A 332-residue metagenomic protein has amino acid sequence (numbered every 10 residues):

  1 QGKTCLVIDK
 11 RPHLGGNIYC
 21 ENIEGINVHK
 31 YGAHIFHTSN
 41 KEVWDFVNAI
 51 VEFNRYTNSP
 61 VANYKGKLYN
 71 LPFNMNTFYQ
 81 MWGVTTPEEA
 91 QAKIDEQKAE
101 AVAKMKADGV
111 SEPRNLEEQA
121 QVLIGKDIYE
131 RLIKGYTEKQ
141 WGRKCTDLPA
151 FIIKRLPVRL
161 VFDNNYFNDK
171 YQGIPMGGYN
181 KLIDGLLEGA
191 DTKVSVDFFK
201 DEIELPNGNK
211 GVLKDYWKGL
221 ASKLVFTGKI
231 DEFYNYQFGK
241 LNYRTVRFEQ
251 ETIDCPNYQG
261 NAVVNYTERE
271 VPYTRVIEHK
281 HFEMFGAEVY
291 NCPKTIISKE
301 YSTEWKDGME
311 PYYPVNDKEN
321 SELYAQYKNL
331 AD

Functional and structural regions predicted by a protein language model:
G2-E24: Glycine-rich FAD pyrophosphate-binding loop
I8-K10, T38-S39, G177, V194-V196 (+1 more regions): Short His-Asn-centered micro-motif
G15-N17, A62-K65, N70-L71, Y79 (+6 more regions): Short catalytic/ligand-binding loop motif for oxyanion handling, primarily in non-cytosolic enzymes, centered on
E21-F46: N-terminal glycine-rich dinucleotide-binding loop that anchors FAD/FMN and/or NAD(P) in oxidoreductases
H37-A49, N180-A190: N-terminal Rossmann-like dinucleotide/flavin-binding domain of flavoprotein oxidoreductases that bind FAD/FMN
V43-K65, I128-R131: A short alpha-helix-loop-beta-strand transition element characteristic of N-terminal alpha/beta dinucleotide-binding
A62-Y69, M75-K223: Active-site/ligand-binding neighborhood in enzyme catalytic cores
D201-L330: Mid-domain catalytic core of redox enzymes that form a hydrophobic substrate pocket/lid adjacent to a catalytic redox
